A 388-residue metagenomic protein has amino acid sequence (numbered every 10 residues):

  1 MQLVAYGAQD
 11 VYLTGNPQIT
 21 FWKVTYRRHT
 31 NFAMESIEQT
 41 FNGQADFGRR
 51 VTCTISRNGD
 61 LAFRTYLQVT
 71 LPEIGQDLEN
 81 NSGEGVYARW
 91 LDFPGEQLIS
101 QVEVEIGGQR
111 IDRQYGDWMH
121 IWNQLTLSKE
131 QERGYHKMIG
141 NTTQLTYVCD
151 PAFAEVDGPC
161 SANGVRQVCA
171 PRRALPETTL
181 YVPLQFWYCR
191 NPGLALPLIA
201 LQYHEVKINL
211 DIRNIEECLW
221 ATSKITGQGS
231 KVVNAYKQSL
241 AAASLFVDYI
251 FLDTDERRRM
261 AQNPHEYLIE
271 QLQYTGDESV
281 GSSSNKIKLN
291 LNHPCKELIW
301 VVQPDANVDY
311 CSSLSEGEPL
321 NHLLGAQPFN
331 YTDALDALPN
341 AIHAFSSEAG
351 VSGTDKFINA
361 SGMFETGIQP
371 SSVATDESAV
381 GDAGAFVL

Functional and structural regions predicted by a protein language model:
M1-L388: Short, low-complexity Pro/Thr/Gly
